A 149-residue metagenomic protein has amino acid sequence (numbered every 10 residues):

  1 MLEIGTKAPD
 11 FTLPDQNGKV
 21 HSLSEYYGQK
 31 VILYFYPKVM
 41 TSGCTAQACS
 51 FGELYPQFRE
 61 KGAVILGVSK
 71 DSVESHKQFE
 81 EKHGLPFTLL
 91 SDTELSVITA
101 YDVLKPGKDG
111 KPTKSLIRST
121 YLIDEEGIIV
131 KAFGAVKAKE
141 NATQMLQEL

Functional and structural regions predicted by a protein language model:
M1-L149: Chalcogenol-based redox active-site neighborhoods
